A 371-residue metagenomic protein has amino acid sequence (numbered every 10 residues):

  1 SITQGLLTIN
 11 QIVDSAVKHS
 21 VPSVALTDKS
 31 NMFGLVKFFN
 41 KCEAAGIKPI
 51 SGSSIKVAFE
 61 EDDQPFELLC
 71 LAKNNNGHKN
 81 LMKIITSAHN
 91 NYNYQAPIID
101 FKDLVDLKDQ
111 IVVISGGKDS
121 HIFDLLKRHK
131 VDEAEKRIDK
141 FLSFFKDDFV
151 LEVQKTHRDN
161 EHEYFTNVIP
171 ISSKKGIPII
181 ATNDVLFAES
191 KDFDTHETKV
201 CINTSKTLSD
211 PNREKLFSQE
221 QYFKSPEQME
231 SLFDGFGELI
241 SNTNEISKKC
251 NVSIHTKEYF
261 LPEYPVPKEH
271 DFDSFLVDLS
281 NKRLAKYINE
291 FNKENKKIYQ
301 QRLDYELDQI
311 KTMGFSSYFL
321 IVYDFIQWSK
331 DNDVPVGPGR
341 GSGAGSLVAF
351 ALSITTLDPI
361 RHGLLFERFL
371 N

Functional and structural regions predicted by a protein language model:
S1-N371: Phosphodiester-processing cores and adjacent nucleic acid-binding clamps
